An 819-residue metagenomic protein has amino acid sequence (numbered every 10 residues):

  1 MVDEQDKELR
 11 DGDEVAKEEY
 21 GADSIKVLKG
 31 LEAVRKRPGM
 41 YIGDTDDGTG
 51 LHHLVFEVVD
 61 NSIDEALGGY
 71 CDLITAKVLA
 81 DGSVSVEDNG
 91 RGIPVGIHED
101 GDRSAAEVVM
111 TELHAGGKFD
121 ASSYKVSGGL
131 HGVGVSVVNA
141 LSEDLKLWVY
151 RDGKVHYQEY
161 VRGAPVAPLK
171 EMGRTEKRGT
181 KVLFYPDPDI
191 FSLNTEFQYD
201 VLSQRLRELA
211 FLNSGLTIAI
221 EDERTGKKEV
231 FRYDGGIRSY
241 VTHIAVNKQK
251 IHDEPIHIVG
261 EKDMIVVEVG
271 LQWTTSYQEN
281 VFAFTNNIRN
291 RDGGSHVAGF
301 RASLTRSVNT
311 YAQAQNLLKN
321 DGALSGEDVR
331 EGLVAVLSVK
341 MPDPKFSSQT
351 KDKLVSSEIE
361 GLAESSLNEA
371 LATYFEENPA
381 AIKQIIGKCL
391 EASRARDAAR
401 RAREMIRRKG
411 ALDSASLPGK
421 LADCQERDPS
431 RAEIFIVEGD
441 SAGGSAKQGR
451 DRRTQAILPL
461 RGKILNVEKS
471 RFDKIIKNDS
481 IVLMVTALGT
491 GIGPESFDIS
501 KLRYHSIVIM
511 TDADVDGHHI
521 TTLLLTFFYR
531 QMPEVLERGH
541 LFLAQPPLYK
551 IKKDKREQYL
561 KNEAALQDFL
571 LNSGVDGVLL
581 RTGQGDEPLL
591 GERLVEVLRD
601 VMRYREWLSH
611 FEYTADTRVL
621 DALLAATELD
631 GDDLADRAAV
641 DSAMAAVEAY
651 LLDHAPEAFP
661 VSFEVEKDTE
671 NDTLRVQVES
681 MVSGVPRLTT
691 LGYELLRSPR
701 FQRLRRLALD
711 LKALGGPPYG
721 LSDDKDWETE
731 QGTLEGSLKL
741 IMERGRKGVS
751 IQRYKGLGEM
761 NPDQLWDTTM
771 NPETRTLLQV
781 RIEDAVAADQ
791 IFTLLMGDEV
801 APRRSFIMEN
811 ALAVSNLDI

Functional and structural regions predicted by a protein language model:
V2-I819: Conserved phosphate-chemistry cores used by DNA topoisomerases
